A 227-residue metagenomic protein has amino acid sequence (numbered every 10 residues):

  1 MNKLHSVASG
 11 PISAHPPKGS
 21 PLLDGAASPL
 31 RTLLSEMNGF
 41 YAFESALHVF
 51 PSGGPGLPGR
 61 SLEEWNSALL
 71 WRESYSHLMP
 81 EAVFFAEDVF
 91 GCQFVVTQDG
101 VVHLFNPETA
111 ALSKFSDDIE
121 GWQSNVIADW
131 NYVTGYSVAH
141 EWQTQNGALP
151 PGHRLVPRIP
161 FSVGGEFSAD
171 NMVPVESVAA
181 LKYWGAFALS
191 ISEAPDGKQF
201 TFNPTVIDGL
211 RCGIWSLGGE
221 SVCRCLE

Functional and structural regions predicted by a protein language model:
M1-V96, R154-E227: A surface-exposed partner-binding patch
P55-L62, S74, T109-A110, I127-W130 (+1 more regions): Short alpha-helical interface elements
E87, Q98, N106-E108: Short, structured patches in soluble enzyme cores that scaffold and shape functional sites
C92, V101-H103: Generic structural signal for coil-to-beta-strand starts
H103-H140: Compact, glycine/acidic-enriched structural inserts
I127-G165: Short aromatic loop motif centered on NTY/YTY
